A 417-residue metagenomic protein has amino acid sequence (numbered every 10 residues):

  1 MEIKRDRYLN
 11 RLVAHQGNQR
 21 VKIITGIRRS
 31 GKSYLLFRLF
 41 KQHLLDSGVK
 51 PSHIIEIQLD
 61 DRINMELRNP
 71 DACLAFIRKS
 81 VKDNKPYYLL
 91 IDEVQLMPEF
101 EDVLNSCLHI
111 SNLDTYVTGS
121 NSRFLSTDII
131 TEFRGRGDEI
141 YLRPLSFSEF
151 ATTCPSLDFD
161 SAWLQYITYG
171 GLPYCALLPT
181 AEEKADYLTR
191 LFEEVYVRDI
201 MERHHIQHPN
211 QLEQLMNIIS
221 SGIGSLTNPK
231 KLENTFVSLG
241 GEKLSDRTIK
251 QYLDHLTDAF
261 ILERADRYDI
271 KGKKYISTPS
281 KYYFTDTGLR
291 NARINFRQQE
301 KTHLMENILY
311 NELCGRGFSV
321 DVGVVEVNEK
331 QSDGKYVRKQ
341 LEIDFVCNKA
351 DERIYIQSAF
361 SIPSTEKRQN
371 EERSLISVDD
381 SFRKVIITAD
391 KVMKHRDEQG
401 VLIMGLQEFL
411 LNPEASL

Functional and structural regions predicted by a protein language model:
E2, S148-E326: Interdomain hinge/linker elements that couple catalytic modules in large macromolecular machines
E2, Y34, V49, T248-H255 (+1 more regions): A cross-kingdom feature that marks ATP-driven nucleic-acid transaction machinery
E2-Q19: Pre-Walker A adenine-sensing motif
I24: Hydrophobic anchor at the beta1->P-loop junction of P-loop NTPases
I27: P-loop (Walker A) phosphate-binding loop of NTP-binding proteins
I55-N84: Short glycine-rich substrate-engagement loop in P-loop NTPases that contacts/grips substrate
D114-S120, Y141: Structural recognition of the conserved hydrophobic beta-strand(s) that form the central parallel beta-sheet of P-loop
R123-E139, C154-P155: Short regulatory helix/loop adjacent to the ATP-binding pocket of P-loop NTPases
